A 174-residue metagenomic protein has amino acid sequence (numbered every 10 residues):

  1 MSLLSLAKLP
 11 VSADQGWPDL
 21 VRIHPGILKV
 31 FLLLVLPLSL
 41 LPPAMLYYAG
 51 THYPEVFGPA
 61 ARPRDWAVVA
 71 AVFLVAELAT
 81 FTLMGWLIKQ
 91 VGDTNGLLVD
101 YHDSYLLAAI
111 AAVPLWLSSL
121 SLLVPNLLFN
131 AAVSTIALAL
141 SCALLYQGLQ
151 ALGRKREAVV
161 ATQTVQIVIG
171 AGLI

Functional and structural regions predicted by a protein language model:
S2-V99: Selected alpha-helical membrane-embedding segments in polytopic membrane proteins
P37, L41, V68-T80, M84 (+3 more regions): Hydrophobic faces of alpha-helical transmembrane segments in multi-pass integral membrane proteins
K89, N95-L173: Hydrophobic alpha-helical transmembrane segments and adjacent short intramembrane/lumenal linkers of inner/organellar
